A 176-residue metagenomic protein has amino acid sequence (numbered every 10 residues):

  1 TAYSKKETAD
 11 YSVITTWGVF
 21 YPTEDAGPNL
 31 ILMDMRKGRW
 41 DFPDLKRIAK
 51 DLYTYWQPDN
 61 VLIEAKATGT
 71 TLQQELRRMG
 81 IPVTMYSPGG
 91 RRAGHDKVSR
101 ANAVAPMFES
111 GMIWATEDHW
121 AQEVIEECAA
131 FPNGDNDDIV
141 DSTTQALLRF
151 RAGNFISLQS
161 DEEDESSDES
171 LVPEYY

Functional and structural regions predicted by a protein language model:
T1-M85, I113-Y176: RNase H-like, metal-dependent nuclease domains and their acidic two-metal-ion catalytic environment used
A65, Y86-G90, M107: Compositionally biased, low-complexity repeat tracts
I81-R100: Conserved phosphate-binding/catalytic loops in two-lobed NTP-binding clefts
K97-G111, A129-N133: Short, surface-exposed amphipathic charged segments that create phosphate/polyanion-binding patches used for binding
